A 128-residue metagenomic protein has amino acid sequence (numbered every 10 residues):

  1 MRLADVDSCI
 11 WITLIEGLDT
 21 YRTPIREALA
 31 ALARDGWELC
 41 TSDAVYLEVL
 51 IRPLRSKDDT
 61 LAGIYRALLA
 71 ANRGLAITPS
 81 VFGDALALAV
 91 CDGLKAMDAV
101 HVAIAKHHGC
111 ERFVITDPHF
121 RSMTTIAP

Functional and structural regions predicted by a protein language model:
M1-L3, A31, N72-L75, V102-P128: Acidic, PIN/NYN-like endoribonuclease modules and their adjacent C-terminal/linker elements
M1-T41, P53-I64: Short, well-structured N-terminal submotif of metal-dependent ribonuclease cores
V6, C40-T41, A76, A96-A99 (+1 more regions): Short beta-strand scaffold positions
G17, A44, A70-D92: Acidic catalytic patch
G17-L18, R52, L88, I126: Residue-level signal for well-ordered alpha-helical positions
A87-C110: A mid-sequence interfacial segment
